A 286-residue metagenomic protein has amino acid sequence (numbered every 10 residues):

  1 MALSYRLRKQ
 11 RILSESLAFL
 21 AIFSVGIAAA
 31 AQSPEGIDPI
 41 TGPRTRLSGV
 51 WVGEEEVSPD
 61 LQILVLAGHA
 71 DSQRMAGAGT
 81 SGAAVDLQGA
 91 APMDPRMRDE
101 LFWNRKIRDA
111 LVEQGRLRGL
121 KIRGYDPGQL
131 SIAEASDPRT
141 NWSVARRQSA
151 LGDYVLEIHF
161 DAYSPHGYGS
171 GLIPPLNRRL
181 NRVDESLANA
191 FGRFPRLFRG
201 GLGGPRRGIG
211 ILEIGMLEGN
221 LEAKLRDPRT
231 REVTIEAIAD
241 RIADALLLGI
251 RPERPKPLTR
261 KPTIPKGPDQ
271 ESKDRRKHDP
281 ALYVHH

Functional and structural regions predicted by a protein language model:
A2-H286: Catalytic-site microenvironment of enzymes that process N-acetyl-hexosamine-containing cell-wall polysaccharides
